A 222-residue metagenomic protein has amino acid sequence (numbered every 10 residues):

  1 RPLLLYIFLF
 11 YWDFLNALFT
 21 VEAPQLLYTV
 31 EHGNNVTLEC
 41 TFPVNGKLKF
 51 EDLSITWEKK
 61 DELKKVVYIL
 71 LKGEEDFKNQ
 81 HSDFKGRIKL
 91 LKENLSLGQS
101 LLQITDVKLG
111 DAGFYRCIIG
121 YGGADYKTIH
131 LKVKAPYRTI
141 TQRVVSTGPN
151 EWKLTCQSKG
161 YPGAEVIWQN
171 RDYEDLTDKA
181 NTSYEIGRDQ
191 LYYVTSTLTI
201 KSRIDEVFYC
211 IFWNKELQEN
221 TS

Functional and structural regions predicted by a protein language model:
R1-N34: N-terminal Sec-dependent signal peptide, specifically the hydrophobic helical h-region
Q25-E31, V44, I140-T147, K153: Short beta-strand segments of immunoglobulin-like
V36-L38, G110-R116, W152-L154, A164-V166 (+1 more regions): Conserved Ig-like domain signature around the intradomain disulfide
L38, P43-R87, Y161-N181, Y209: N-terminal V-set
T41, K85-H130: Ligand-binding face of N-terminal immunoglobulin V-set domains in extracellular IgSF glycoproteins
G110, F114-P136, V207-S222: Extracellular/luminal immunoglobulin-like beta-sandwich modules
T141-Q157, Y161-S183, Y193-T199, I211 (+1 more regions): Extracellular regions of mammalian proteins, primarily the fibronectin type-III
